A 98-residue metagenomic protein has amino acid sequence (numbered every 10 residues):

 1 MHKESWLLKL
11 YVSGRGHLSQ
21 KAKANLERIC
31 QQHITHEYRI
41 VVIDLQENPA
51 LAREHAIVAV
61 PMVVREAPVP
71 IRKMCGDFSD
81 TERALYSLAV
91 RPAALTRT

Functional and structural regions predicted by a protein language model:
M1-Q32: Local sequence-structure signature of Cys/Sec-based thiol-disulfide redox active-site neighborhoods
E4, L10-R15, Y38, D44 (+1 more regions): Domain-length accessory/inserted modules outside core catalytic folds
Q20, L51, I71-R72: Switch/connector loops and helix/strand junctions flanking conserved nucleotide-binding motifs in nucleotide-processing
E27-Q31, P68, S79, A89: Signal for well-folded cores of large energy- and translation-related assemblies
T35-H36, I40, T81: Domain-scale activation on soluble regions of proteins
V41-A59, Y86-V90: Thioredoxin-like thiol-disulfide oxidoreductase module
V60-R72: A short, hydrophobic beta-strand/beta-hairpin element that forms part of a small beta-sheet core
F78-T98: Ser/Thr/Gly-rich flexible loops in soluble cytosolic domains mediating phosphotransfer, phosphorylation
